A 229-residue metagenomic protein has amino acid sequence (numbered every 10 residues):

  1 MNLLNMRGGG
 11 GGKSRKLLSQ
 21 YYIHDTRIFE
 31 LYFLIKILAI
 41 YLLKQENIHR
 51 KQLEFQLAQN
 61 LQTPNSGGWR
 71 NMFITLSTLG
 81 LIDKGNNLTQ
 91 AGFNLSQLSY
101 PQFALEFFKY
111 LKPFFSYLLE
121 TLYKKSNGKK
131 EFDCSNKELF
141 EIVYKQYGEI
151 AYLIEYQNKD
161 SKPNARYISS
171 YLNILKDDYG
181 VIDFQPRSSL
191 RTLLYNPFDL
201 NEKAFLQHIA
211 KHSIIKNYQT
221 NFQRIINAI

Functional and structural regions predicted by a protein language model:
N2-I229: Donor-sugar nucleotide-binding helix/loop cap in glycosyltransferases
